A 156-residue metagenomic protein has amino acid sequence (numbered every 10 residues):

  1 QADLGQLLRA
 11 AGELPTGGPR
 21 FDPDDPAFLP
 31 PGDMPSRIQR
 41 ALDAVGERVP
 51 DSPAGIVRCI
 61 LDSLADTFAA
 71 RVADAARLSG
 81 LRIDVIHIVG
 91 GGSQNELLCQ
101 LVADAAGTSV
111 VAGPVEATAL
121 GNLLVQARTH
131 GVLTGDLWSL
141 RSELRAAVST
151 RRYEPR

Functional and structural regions predicted by a protein language model:
Q1-V85, Q94-T118, L124-P155: Active-site core segments that coordinate phosphate-bearing ligands/cofactors across diverse enzyme families
G91: Glycine-rich Rossmann-fold phosphate-binding loop(s) that bind the pyrophosphate of adenine dinucleotide cofactors
